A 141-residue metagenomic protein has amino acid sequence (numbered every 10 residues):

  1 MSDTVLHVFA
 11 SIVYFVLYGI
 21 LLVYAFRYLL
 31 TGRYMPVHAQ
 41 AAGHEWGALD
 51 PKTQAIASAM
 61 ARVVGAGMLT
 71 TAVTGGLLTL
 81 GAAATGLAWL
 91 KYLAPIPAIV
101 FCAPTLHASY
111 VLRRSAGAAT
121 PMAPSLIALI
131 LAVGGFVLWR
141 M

Functional and structural regions predicted by a protein language model:
M1-V8, A48-A59, A82-W89, R114-A116: Juxtamembrane loop-transmembrane helix junctions in multi-pass integral membrane proteins, especially the extracellular
S2-I20: Hydrophobic transmembrane alpha-helical segments in integral membrane proteins
G19-Q54, V73: Hydrophobic transmembrane helix segments
T53-T71: A loop-to-helix transmembrane entry motif
T71-F101: Short alpha-helical packing/oligomerization segments
K91-S109, L126-A132: Hydrophobic alpha-helical membrane segments
A103-A123, R140-M141: Membrane-helix boundary connector in multi-pass membrane proteins
V133-M141: Juxtamembrane boundary at the C-terminal end of a transmembrane helix
